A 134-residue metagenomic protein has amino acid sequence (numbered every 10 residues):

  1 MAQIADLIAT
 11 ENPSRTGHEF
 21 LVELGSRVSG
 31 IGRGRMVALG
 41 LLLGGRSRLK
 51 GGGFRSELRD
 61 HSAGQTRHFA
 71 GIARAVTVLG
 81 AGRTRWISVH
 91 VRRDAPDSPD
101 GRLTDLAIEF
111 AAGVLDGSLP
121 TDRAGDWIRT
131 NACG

Functional and structural regions predicted by a protein language model:
M1-G134: Intrinsically disordered, low-complexity, mixed-charge
